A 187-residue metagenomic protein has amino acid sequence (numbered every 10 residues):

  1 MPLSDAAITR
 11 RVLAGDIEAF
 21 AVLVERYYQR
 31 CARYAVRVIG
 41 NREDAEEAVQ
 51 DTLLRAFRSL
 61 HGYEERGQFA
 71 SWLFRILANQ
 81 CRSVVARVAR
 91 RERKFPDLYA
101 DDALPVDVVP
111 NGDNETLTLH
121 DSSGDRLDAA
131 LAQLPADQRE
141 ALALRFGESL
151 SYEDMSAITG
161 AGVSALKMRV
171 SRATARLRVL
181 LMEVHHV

Functional and structural regions predicted by a protein language model:
A7-R11, R126-L134: Short amphipathic alpha-helical boundary/capping segments
L13-A14, D51-Q68, R87-A89: Sigma70-family region 2
L13-V22, A32-D51, V163, H185-V187: Short, charged helix-capping/linker segments at alpha-helix termini
L23, Y27, C31, T52 (+2 more regions): Residue-level preference for hydrophobic side chains embedded in well-ordered alpha helices
V24-R42, S59, L131, R176 (+1 more regions): Amphipathic, Lys/Arg- and hydrophobic-enriched alpha-helical face
C31, A35, L60, L73 (+1 more regions): Hydrophobic-face residues of short alpha-helical interaction/recognition segments
S71, A78, R82, R126-A130 (+4 more regions): DNA-recognition helix of helix-turn-helix
V84-V108, T118-H120: Short, basic/polar amphipathic helix motif occurring as a linker/hinge flanking DNA-binding modules in transcription
